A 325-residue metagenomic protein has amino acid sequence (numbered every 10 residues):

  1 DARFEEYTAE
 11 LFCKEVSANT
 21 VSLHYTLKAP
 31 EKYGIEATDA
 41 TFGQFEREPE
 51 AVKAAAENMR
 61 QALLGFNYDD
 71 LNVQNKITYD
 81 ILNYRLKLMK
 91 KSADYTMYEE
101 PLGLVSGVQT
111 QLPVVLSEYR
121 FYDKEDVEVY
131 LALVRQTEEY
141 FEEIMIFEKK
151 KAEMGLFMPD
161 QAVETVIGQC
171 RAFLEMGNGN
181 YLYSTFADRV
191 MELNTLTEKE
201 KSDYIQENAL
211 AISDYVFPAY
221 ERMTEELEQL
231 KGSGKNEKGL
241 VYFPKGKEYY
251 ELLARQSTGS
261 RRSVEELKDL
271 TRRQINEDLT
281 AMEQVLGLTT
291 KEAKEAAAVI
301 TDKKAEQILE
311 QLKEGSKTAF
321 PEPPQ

Functional and structural regions predicted by a protein language model:
D1-Q325: N-terminal maturation segment of proteins
